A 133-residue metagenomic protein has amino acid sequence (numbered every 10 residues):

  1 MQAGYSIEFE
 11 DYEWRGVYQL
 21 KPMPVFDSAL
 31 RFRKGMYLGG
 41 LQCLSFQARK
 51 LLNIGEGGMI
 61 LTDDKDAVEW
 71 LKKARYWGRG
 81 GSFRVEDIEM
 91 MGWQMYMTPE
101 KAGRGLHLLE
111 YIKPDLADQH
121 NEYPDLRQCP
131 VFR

Functional and structural regions predicted by a protein language model:
M1-G35: PLP-dependent aminotransferase-like
K34-R133: Active-site region of PLP-dependent enzymes
